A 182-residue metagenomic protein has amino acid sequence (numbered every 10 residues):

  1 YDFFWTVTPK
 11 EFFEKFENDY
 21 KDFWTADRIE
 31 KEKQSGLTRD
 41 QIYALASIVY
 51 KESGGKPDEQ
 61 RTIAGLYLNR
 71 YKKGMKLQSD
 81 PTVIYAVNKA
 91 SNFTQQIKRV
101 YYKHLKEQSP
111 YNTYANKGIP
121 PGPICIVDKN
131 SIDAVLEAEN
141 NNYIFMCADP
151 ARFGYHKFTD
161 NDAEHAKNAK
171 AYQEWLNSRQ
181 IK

Functional and structural regions predicted by a protein language model:
Y1-K182: Bacterial extracytoplasmic/cell-wall-associated proteins, especially those involved in peptidoglycan
